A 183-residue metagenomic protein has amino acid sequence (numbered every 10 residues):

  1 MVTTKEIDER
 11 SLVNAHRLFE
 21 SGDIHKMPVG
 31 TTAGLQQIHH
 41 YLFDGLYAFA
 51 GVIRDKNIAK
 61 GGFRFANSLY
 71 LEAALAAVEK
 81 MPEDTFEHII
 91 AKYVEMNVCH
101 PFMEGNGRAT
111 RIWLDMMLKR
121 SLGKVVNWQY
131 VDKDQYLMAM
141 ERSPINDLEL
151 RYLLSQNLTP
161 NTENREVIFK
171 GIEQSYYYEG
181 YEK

Functional and structural regions predicted by a protein language model:
M1-K183: FIC/Doc superfamily catalytic core
